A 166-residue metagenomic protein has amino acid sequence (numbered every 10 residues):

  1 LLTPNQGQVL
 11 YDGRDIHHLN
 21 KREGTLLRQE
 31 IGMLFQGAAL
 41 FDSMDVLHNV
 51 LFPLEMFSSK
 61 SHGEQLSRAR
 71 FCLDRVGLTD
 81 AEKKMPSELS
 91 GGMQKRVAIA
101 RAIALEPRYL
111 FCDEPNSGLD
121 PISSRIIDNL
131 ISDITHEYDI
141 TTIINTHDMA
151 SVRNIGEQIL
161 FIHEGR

Functional and structural regions predicted by a protein language model:
G7-D15: Conserved ABC transporter NBD signature motif
M85-L89, M93: Conserved ABC ATPase signature
A104-R108: A short, proline-enriched helix->beta-strand linker immediately N-terminal to the Walker B motif in ABC-type P-loop
L110-D113: Catalytic Walker B motif of ABC-type/P-loop ATPase nucleotide-binding domains
P121-S123: Helix N-cap at the start of a conserved alpha-helix in ABC-type nucleotide-binding domains
T146-H147: H-loop/switch region of ABC-family ATPase nucleotide-binding domains
V152-N154: A short, surface-exposed alpha-helical micro-motif characterized by mixed small hydrophobic and charged/polar residues
